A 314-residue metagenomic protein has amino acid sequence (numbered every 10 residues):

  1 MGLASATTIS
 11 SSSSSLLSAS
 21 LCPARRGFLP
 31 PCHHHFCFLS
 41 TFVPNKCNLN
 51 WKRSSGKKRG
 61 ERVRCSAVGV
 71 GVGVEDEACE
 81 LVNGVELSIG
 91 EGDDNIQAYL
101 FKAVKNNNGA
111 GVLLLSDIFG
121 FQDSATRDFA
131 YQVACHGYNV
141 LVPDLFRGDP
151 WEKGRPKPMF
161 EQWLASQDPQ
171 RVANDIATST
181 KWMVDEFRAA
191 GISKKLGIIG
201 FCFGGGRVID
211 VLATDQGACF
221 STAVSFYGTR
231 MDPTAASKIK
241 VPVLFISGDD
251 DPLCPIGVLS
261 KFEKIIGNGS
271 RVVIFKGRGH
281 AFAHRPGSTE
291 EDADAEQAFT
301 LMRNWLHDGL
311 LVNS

Functional and structural regions predicted by a protein language model:
L3-T7, L16, C37-N45, L49-S193 (+1 more regions): Serine-hydrolase catalytic machinery in alpha/beta-hydrolase-like enzymes
D128, D175-T178, W182, K261 (+2 more regions): Alpha-helical elements of Rossmann-like donor-binding domains used by nucleotide-donor carbohydrate transfer enzymes
E152-W163, T229-L244: Flexible "cap/lid" loop of the alpha/beta hydrolase fold
I176-K240: Primarily recognizes the serine-hydrolase "nucleophile elbow" in alpha/beta-hydrolase and SGNH/GDSL folds
I239, L244-S247, D251, F275: Short beta-strand/loop motif that positions the catalytic acidic residue of the alpha/beta-hydrolase fold
V241, P255-K264: Short alpha-helix in the alpha/beta-hydrolase fold that links the catalytic acid
D250-C254, H280: Acidic catalytic loop of the alpha/beta-hydrolase fold
G269-S314: C-terminal catalytic histidine-bearing segment of alpha/beta-hydrolase fold enzymes
